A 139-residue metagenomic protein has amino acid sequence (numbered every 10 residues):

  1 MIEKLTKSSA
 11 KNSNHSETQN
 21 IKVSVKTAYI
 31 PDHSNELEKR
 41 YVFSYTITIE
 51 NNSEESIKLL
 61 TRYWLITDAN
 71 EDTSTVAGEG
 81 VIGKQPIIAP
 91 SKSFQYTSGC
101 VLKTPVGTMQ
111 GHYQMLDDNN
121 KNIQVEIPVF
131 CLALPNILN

Functional and structural regions predicted by a protein language model:
M1-V42, E55-K58, D68-N139: Membrane engagement elements in two modes
Y45: Acidic, contiguous internal or C-terminal segments within carbohydrate-active enzymes that form a structured patch used
I49-S53: Asparagine-centered strand-capping/turn motif at beta-strand->loop junctions
Y63-T67: Beta-strand signatures of extracellular beta-sandwich domains
